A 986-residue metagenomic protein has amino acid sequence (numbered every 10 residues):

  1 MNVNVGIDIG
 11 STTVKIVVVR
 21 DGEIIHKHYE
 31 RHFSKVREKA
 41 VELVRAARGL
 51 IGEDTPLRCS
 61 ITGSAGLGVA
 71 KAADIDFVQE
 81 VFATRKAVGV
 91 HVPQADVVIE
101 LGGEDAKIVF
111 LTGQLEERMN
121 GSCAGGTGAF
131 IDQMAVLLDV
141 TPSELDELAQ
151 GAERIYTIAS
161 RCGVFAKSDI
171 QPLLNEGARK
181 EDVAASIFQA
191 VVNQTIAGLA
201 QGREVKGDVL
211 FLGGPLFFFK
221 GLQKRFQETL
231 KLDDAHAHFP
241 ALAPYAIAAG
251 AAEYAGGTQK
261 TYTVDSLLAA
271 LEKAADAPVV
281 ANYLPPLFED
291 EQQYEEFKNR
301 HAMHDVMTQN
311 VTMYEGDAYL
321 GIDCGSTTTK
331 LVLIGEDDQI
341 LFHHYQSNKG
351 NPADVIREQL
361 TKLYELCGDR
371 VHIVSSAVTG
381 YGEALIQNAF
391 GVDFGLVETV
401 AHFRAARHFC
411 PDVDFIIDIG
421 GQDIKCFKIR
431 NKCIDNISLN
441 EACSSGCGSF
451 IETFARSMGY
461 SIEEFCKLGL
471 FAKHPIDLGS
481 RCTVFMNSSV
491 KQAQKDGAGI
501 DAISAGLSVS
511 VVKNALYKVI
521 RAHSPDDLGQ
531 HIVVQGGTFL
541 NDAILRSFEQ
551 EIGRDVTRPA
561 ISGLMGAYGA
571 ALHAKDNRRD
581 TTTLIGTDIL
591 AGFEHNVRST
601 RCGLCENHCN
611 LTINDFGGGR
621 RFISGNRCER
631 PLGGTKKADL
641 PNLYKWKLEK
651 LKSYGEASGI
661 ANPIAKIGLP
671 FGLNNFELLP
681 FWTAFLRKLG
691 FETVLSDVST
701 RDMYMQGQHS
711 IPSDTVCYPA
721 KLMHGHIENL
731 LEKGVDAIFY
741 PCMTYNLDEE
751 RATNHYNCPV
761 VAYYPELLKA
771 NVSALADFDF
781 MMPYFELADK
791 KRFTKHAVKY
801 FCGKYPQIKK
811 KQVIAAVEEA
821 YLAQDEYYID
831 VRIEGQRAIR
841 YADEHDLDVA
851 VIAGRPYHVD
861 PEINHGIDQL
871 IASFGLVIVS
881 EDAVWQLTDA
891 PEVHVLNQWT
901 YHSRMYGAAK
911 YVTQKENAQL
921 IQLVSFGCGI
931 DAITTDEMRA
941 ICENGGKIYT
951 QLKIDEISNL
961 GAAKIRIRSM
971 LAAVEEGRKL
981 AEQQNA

Functional and structural regions predicted by a protein language model:
V3, N120, A124-I131, S444-I451 (+3 more regions): An N-terminal assembly and electron-transfer interface module characteristic of large anaerobic redox and radical
N4-A46, E116-E117, G121, I322-K362 (+2 more regions): Short glycine-rich, Thr/Ser-proximal phosphate-binding strand/loop in the N-terminal lobe of ATP-dependent enzymes
V36, G113-R154, C162, P244 (+11 more regions): Glycine-rich phosphate-binding loop plus the immediately following alpha-helix
A65, A200-T229, P240-P244, T379-G382 (+5 more regions): Glycine-rich phosphate-binding loops at beta-strand->alpha-helix junctions
G128-D132, F239-A275, R404, I451-T453 (+2 more regions): Glycine-rich phosphate-binding/hydrolytic loop that grips phosphoryl groups
A166-A197, S488-Y517: Adenine-nucleotide phosphate-binding core of ATP-dependent small-molecule kinases
S186-G207, A251, N299-T308, K362 (+2 more regions): Phosphate/ATP-binding catalytic cores across multiple sugar-kinase/actin-like superfamilies, primarily ASKHA
G257-D317, K425, D576-L640: Acidic, glycine/GT-rich loop-and beta-edge segments that sit at the periphery of enzyme/chaperone cores
